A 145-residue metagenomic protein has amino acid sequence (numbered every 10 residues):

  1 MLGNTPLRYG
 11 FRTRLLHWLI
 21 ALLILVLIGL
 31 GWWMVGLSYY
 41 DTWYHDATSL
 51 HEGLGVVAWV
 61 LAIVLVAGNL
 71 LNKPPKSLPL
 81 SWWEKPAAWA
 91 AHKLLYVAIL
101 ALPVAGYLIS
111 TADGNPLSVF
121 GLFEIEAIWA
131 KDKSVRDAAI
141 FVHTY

Functional and structural regions predicted by a protein language model:
M1-Y145: Membrane-embedded alpha-helical bundles that constitute the cytochrome b-like, heme-associated redox core of multi-pass
